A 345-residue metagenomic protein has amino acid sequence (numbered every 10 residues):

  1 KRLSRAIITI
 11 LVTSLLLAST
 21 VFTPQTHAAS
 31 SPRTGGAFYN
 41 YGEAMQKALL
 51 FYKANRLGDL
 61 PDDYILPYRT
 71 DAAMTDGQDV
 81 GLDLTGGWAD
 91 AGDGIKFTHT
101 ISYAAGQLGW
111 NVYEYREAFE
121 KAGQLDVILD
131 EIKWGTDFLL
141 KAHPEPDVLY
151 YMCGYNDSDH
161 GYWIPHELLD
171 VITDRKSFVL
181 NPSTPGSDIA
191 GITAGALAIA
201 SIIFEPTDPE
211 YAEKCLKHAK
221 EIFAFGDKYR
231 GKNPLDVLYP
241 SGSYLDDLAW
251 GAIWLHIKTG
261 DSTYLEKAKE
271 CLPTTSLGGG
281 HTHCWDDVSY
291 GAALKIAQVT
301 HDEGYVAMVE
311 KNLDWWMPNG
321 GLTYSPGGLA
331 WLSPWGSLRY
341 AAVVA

Functional and structural regions predicted by a protein language model:
T9-S19: Bacterial N-terminal signal peptides
L17-R33: Sec-dependent signal peptide cleavage junction
A28-H99, Y103, W134-N181: Low-complexity, Ser/Thr/Pro/Gly-enriched N-terminal "stalk/linker" regions
A37, L50-G58, A105-A122, D137-E145 (+4 more regions): Well-ordered alpha-helical scaffold segments within catalytic/enzyme domains
G42-L49, N55-A89, S276-Y290, A297-A345: Non-catalytic carbohydrate-binding regions of carbohydrate-active enzymes
A48-L60, G77-D79, E131-D147, L216-N233 (+2 more regions): Long, well-ordered core segments of solenoidal/helical folds
G87-I101, R175-A190, G231-D246, L272-Y290 (+1 more regions): Solvent-exposed loop and edge beta-strand segments that line ligand/cofactor-binding and catalytic clefts
G186, A190, A194-F204, A212-I257 (+1 more regions): Aromatic-lined, polymer-binding surfaces characteristic of secreted/periplasmic polysaccharide-degrading enzymes
